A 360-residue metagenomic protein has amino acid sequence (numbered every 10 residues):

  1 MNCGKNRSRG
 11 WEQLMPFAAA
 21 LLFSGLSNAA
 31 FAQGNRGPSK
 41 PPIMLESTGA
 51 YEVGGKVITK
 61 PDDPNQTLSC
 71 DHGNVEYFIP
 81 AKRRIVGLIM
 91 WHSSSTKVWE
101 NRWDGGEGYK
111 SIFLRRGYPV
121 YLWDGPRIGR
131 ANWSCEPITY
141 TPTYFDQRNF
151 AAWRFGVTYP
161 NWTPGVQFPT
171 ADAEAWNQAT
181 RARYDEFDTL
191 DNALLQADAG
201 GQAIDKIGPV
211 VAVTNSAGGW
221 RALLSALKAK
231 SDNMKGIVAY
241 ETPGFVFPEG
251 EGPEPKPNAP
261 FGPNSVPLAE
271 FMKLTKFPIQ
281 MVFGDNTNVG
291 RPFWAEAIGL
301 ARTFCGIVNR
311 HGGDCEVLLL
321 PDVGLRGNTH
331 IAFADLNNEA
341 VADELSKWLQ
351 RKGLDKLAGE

Functional and structural regions predicted by a protein language model:
G34-R83: N-terminal cap/lid segment of alpha/beta-hydrolase-fold proteins
I85-S93: Short beta-strand element of the alpha/beta-hydrolase
V98-G108, W294: The serine-hydrolase catalytic nucleophile loop
K110-N132: Conserved alpha/beta-hydrolase
L190-V211: Conserved acidic catalytic loop of the alpha/beta-hydrolase fold
V213-A222, A226: Gly/Ala-rich beta-loop-alpha elbow adjacent to hydrolase catalytic centers
T242-L318: The feature captures the conserved acid-bearing segment of alpha/beta-hydrolase catalytic domains
I331-E360: Catalytic active-site module of serine/aspartate enzymes centered on a nucleophile-bearing elbow/loop
